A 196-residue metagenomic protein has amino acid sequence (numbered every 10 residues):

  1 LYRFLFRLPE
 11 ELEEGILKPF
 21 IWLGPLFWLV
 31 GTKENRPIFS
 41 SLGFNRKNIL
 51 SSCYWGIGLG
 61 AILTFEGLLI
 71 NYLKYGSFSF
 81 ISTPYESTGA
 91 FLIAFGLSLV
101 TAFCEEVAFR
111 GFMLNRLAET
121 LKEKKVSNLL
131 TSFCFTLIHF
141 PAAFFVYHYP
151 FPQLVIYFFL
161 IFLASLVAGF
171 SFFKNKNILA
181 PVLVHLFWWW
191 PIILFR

Functional and structural regions predicted by a protein language model:
L1, I21-G24, W55-L63, L130-C134: Alpha-helical transmembrane segments
L1-N35, P84: Alpha-helical transmembrane segments in multi-pass membrane proteins
Y2, P25-T32, L63, G67 (+3 more regions): Structural signal for membrane-spanning alpha-helices in multi-pass inner-membrane proteins, emphasizing helix cores
F4-E10, F39-S41, Y72-Y85, A143-P152: Membrane-interface helix termini and inter-helical loops of multi-pass transporters
E14-L17, F27, W55, L59 (+5 more regions): Alpha-helical transmembrane segments of multi-pass integral membrane proteins
I16, R36-E66, Y85-G89, E119-S127: Interfacial transmembrane-helix boundary/kink motif in multi-pass membrane proteins
T64-A108: Hydrophobic, well-structured mid-protein blocks that either form specific transmembrane helices
A90-R196: Transmembrane helix-loop-helix hairpins at the membrane interface of multi-pass integral membrane proteins
